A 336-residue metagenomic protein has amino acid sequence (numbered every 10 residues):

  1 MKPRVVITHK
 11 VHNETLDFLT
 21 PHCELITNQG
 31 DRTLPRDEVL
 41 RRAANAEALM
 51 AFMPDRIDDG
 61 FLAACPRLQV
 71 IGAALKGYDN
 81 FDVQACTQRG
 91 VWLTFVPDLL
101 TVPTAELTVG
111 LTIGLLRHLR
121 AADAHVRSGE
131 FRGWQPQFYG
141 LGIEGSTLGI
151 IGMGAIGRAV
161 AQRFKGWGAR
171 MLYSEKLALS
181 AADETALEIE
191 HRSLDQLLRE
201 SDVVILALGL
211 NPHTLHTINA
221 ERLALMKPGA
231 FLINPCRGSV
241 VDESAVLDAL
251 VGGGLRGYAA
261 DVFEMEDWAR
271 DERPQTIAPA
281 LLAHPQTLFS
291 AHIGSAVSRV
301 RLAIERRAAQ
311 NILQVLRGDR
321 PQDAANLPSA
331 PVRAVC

Functional and structural regions predicted by a protein language model:
M1-T94, R199, N219, C336: An N-terminal-biased, well-structured beta-alpha scaffold segment characteristic of Rossmann-like dinucleotide-binding
T8, F52, A74, L111 (+2 more regions): Short, well-ordered coil/turn residues at beta-beta hairpins and beta-strand->alpha-helix junctions within
T8, G149-I151: Conserved N-terminal Rossmann-fold NAD(P)-binding element of oxidoreductases
H9, Y173-L177, C236: N-terminal Rossmann-fold cofactor-binding loop
I57-D59, A178-A278: Rossmann-like adenosine-cofactor binding region
R89, P97-T147, A159-Q162, G166 (+2 more regions): Phosphate-binding beta-alpha-beta segment of Rossmann-like dinucleotide-binding domains, i.e., the NAD(P)
L93, G229, P235-C336: Rossmann-like dinucleotide-binding domain for NAD(H)/NADP(H)
I156: Hydrophobic/small residue at the entry helix of a nucleotide-binding pocket
